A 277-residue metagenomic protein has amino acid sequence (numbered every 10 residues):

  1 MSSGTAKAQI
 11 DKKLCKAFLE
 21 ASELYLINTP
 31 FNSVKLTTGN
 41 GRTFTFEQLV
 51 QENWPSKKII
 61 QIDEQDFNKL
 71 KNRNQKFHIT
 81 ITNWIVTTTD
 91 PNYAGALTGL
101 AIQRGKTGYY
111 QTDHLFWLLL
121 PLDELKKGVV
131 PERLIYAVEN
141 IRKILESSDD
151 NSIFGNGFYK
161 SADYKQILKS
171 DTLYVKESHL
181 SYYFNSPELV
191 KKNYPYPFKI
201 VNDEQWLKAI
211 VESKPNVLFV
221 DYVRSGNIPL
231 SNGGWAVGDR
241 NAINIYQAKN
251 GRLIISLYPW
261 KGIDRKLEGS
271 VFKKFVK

Functional and structural regions predicted by a protein language model:
A6-G99, Y109-Y110: Start-of-domain marker
A6-L19, A137, I144-A162: Disordered inhibitory propeptide/activation segment of secreted metzincin zinc metalloprotease zymogens, centered on
F18-L19, E23-I27, L173-V175, V190 (+2 more regions): A compositionally biased, intrinsically disordered/low-complexity signal enriched for hydrophobic/aromatic residues
L36-L49, G95-Q103, Y182-P197, N232-R240: Surface-exposed flexible segments
E47-Q61, L189-N202, N250-G251: Structural alpha-beta junctions
I81-N140, K208-K277: Amphipathic beta-strand/beta-sheet edge segments enriched in Tyr/Trp
S147-N232: Flexible, glycine-rich surface segments
